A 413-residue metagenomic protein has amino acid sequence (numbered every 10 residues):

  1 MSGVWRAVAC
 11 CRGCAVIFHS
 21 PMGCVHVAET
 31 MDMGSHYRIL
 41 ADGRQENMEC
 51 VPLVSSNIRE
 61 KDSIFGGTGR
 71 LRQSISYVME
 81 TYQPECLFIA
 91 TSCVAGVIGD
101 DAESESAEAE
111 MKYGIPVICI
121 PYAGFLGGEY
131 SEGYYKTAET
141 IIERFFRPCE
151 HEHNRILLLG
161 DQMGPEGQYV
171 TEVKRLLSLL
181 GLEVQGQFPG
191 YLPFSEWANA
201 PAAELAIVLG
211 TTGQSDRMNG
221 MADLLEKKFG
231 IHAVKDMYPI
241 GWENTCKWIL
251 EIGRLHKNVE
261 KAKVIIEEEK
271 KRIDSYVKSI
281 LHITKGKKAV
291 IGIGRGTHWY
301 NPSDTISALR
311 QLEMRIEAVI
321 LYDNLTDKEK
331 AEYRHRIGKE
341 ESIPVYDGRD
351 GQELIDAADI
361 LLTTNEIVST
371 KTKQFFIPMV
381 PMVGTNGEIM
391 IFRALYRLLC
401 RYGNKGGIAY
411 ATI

Functional and structural regions predicted by a protein language model:
M1-I413: An N-terminal assembly and electron-transfer interface module characteristic of large anaerobic redox and radical
